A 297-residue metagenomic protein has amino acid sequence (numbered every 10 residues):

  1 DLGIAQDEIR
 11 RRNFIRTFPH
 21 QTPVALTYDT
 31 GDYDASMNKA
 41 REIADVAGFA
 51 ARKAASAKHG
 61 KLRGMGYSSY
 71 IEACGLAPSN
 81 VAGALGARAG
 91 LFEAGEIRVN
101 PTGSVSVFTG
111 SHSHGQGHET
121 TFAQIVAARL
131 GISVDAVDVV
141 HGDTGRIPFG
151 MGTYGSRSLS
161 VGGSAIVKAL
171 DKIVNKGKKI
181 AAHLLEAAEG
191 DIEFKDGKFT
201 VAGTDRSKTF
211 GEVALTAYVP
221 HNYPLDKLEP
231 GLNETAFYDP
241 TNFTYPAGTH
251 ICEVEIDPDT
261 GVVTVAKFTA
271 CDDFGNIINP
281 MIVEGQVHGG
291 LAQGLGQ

Functional and structural regions predicted by a protein language model:
D1-A35, E42, A47-Q297: Cofactor-binding beta-sheet edge motifs in enzyme active sites
